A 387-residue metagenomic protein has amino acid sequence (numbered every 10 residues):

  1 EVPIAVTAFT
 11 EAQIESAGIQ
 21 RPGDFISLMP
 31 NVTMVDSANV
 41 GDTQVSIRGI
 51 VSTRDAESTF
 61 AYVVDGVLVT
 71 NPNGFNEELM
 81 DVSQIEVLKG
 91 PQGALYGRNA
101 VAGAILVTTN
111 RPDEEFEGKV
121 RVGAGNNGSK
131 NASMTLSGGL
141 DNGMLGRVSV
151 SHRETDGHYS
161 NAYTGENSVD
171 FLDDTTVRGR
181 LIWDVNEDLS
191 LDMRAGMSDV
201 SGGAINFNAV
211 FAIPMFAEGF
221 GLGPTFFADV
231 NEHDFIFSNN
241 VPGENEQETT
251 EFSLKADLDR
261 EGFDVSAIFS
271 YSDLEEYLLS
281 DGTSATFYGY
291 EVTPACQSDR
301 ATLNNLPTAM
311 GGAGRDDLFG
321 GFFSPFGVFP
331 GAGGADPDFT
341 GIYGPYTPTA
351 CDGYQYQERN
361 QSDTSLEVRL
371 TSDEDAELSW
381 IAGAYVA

Functional and structural regions predicted by a protein language model:
E1-E115: Acidic, small-polar-rich N-terminal luminal/periplasmic segments of exported/outer-membrane proteins
I19, D141-G143, R153, D184-D188 (+2 more regions): Outer-membrane beta-barrel channels and translocator barrels
G41, G125-N127, R153-G157, D174 (+7 more regions): Structural signature of outer-membrane beta-barrel domains
T43, S58-T59, N71, M80-S83 (+3 more regions): Outer-membrane beta-barrel translocator/receptor signature
V120-A124, V148-E154, M193-M197, F269-Y271 (+1 more regions): Transmembrane beta-barrel strands of outer-membrane/channel proteins
G123, S129, P345-A350, Q355-A387: Outer membrane beta-barrel translocator domains of Type V secretion systems
M134-G138, G179-W183, L254-L258, V368-S372: Residues on the lipid-exposed face of transmembrane beta-strands in outer-membrane beta-barrel proteins
R153, G157-Y159, Y163-D184, D188-E251 (+1 more regions): Acidic/polar loop-and-plug regions of large Gram-negative outer-membrane beta-barrel proteins
